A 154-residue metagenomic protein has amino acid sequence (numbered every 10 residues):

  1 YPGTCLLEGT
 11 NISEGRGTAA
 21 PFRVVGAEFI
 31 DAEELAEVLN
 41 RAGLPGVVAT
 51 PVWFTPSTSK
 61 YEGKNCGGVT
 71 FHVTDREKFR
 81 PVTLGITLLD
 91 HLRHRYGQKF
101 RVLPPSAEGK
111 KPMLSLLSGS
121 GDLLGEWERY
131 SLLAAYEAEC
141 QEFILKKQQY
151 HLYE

Functional and structural regions predicted by a protein language model:
Y1-E34: A conserved active-site cap/scaffold subdomain adjacent to cofactor or substrate pockets
Y1-E8, I12-S13, P81, G125-K146 (+1 more regions): Charge-biased, low-complexity intrinsically disordered regions
T4, P21-F22, L114, S120 (+1 more regions): Generic secondary-structure boundary/loop-capping signal
G26-E137: Conserved functional hotspot residues or short segments at active or partner-binding sites across diverse domains
